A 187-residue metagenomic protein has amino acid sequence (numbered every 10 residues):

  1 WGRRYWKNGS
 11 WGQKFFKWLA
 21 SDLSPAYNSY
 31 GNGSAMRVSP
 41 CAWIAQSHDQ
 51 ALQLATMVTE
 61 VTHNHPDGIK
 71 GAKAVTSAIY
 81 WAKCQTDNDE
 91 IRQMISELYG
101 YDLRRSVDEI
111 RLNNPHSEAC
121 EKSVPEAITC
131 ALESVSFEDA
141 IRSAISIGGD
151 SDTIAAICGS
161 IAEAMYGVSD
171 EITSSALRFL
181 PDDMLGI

Functional and structural regions predicted by a protein language model:
W1-I187: Structured, active/binding-site neighborhoods that engage oxygen-rich ligands
